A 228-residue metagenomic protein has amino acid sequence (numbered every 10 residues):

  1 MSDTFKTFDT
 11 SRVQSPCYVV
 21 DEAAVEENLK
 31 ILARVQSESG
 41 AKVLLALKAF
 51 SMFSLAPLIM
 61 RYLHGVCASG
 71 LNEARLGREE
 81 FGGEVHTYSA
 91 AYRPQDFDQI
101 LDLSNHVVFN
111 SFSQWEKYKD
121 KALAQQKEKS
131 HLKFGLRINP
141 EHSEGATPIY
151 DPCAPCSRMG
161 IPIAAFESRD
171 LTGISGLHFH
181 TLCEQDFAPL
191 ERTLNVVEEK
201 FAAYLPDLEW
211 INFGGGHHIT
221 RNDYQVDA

Functional and structural regions predicted by a protein language model:
M1-V19: Generic N-terminal amphipathic, Lys/Arg-enriched alpha-helix
F5, L29-I31, S37-E38, K42-F50: N-terminal glycine-rich anion-binding loops that anchor highly charged ligand groups
K6-F8, E209-Y224: Flexible glycine/acidic-rich beta-alpha junction loops that bind and position SAM and/or redox cofactors in anaerobic
F8-V13, S175-H180, G214-H217: A short small-residue
P16, V20-A23, Q185-A188: Short, surface-exposed alpha-helical recognition segments that flank or form part of ligand/macromolecule-binding
V25-N28, L32, V197: Alpha-helical packing segments of well-folded alpha/beta enzyme cores
A41-W210: Active-site-proximal beta-alpha core segment in soluble small-molecule metabolic enzymes
F187-R192, T220-A228: Short glycine/threonine-rich loop-to-helix capping motif typified by GTGT followed within a few residues by an Asp-Pro
